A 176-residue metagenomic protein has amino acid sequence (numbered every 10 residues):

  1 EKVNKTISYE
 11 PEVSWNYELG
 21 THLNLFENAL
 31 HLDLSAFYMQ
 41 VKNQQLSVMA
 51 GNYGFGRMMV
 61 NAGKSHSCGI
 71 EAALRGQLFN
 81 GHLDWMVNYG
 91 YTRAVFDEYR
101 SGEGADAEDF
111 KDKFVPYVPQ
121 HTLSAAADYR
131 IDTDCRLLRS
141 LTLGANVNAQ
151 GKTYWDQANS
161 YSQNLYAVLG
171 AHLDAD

Functional and structural regions predicted by a protein language model:
E1-K2, W15, H31-L32, N52 (+3 more regions): Surface-exposed loop/interface segments of Gram-negative outer-membrane beta-barrel transport/assembly proteins
E1-K5, V48-M58, S101-F110, N159-N164: Flexible, surface-exposed loop regions and adjacent strand-edge segments of Gram-negative outer-membrane beta-barrel
K2, S14-N16, S65-G69, Q120-T122 (+1 more regions): Membrane-spanning beta-strands of outer-membrane beta-barrel proteins
S8-A62, H66-C68, G90, A94-D97: Membrane-embedded beta-barrel scaffold of Gram-negative outer-membrane proteins
L23-E27, G76-N80, A175: A generic beta-sheet turn/junction motif
Y38-Q40, M58-W155: Gram-negative outer-membrane beta-barrel transporters
Q150, S162-V168: Outer-membrane beta-barrel transmembrane domain signature
A167-D176: C-terminal structured "cap/appendage" subdomains that terminate the fold
